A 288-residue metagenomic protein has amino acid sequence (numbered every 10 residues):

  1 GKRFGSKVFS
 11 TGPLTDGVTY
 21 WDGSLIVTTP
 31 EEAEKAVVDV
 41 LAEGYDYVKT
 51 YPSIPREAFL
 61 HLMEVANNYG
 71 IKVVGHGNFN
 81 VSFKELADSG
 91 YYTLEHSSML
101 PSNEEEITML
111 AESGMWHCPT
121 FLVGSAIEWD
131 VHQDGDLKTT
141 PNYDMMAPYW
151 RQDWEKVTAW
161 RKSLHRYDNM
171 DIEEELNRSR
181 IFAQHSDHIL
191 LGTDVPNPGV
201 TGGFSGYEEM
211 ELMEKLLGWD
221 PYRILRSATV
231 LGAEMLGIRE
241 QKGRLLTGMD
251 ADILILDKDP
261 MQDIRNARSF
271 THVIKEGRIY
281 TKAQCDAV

Functional and structural regions predicted by a protein language model:
G1-N78, F83, E105-W150: Divalent-metal coordination cores built from histidine and acidic residues
F4, G70-I71, Y92-P101, V273: Short hydrophobic/aromatic-enriched beta-strand-loop microsegments
L25, V48-P52, G75-H76, H96 (+4 more regions): Glycine- and other small-residue-rich loops at beta-strand/loop junctions that grip anionic moieties
K49, T93-E95, C118, I255: Conserved beta-strand positions in the central sheet of alpha/beta enzyme cores
N68, V157-D259: His/Asp/Glu-enriched, well-ordered alpha-helical/loop segment that forms or immediately abuts the divalent-metal
N68-G70, A87-L94, E112-W116, S186 (+1 more regions): Glycine-enriched alpha-helix->loop->beta-strand junction motifs that scaffold or abut catalytic
F83-G90, V123-Y143, E175, F182-H185 (+2 more regions): Histidine/acidic-residue-rich catalytic or RNA/ligand-binding cores of hydrolases and nuclease-related proteins
M213, V230, T247-V288: C-terminal cap of metal-dependent C-N hydrolases
